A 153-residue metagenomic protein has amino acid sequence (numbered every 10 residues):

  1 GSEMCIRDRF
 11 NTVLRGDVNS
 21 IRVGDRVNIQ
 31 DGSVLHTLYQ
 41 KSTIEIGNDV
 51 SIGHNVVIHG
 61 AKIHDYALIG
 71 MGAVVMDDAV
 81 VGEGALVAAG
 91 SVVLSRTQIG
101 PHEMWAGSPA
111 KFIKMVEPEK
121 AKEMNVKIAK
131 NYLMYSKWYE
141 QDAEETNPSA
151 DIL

Functional and structural regions predicted by a protein language model:
G1-I6: Short, small-residue-biased leader/transition segments that mark boundaries at the very start of proteins
R7, D25-R26: Well-ordered beta-strand segments characteristic of repetitive beta-sheet solenoids
R7-D8, N48: Extended, compositionally biased low-complexity polar/Lys-Gly-rich tracts and adjacent boundary/linker regions are
D17, V23-D25, D31-V34, L38 (+2 more regions): Glycine-rich hexapeptide-repeat left-handed beta-helix
S51: Short proline/glycine- and basic residue-enriched helix-capping loop/turn segments at helix->loop/beta transitions
